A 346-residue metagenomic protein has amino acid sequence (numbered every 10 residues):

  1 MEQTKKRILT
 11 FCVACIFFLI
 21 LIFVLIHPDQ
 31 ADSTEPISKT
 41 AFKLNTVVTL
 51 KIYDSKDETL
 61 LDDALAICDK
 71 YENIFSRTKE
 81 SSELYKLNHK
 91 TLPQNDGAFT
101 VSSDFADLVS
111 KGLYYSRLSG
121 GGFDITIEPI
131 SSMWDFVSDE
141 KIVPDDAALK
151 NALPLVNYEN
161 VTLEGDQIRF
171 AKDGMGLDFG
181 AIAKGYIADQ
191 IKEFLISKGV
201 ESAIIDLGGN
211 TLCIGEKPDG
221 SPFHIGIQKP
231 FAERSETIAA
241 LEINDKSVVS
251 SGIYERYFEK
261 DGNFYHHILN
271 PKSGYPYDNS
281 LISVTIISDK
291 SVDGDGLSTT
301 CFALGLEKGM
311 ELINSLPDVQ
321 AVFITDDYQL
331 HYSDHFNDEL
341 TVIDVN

Functional and structural regions predicted by a protein language model:
M1-N346: Mature catalytic core of soluble alpha/beta enzymes
